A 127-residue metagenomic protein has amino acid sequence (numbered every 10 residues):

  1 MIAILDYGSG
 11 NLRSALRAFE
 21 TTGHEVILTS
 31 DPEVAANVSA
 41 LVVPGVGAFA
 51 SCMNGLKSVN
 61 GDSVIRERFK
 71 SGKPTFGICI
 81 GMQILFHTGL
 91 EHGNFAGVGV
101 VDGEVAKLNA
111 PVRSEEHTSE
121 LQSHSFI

Functional and structural regions predicted by a protein language model:
M1-F76, I80, F86, L90 (+1 more regions): N-terminal beta1-alpha1 cap of cysteine-dependent amidohydrolase-like domains
H87-S125: Pocket-forming structural segment of enzyme catalytic cores
